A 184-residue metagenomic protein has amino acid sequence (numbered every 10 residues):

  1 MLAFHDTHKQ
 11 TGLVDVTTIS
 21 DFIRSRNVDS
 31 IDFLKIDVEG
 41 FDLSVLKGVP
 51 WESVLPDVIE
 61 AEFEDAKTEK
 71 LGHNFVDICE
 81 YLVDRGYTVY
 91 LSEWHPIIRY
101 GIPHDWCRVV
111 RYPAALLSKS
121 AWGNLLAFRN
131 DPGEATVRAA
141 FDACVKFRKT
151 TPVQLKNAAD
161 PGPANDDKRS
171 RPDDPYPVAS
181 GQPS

Functional and structural regions predicted by a protein language model:
M1-R26: Glycine-rich adenosyl-binding loop in Rossmann-like folds that engage adenosine-containing cofactors
D21-D166, R171-P177: Conserved acidic-Pro-Pro-aromatic motif
